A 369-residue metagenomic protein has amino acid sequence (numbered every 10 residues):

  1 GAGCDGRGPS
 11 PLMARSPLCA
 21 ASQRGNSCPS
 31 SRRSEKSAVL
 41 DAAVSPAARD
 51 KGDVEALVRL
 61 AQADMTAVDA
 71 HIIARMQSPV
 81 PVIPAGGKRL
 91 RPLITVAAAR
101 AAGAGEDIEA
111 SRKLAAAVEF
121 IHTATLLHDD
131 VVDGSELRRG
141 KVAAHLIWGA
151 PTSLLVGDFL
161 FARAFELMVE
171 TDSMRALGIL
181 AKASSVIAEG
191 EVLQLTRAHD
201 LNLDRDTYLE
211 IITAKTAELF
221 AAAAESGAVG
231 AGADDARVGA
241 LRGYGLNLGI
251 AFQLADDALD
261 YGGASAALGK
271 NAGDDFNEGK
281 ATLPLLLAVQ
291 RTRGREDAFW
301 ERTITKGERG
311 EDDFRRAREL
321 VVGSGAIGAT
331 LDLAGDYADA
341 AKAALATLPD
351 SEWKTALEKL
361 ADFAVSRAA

Functional and structural regions predicted by a protein language model:
A2-M13: Extreme N-terminal basic, low-complexity initiation segments that serve as generic localization/processing leaders
A14, A21, S27-T123, L127 (+7 more regions): Conserved N-terminal diphosphate/IPP-binding helix and adjacent helical/loop segment of trans-prenyltransferase domains
L90, A317-A369: C-terminal charged capping/lid subdomain of soluble metabolic enzymes
I94, A164, G190, L285 (+2 more regions): Residue-level signal for inorganic ion chemistry
A101-D107, L167-I179, Q194-I211, E225-L241 (+2 more regions): Inter-helical turn/loop segments and adjacent helix faces that build the functional surface of alpha-helical bundle
S111-S135, S184-V186, A217-A221, E225-A228 (+3 more regions): Active-site alpha-helical segments that house and flank conserved acidic catalytic motifs for diphosphate chemistry
R138-L160, L201-T216, G239-G243, S265-R291 (+1 more regions): Divalent-cation-assisted or electrostatically stabilized phosphate/pyrophosphate-binding catalytic cores
P151, I187-E191: Mid-bilayer segments of alpha-helical transmembrane spans in multi-pass integral membrane proteins that mediate
